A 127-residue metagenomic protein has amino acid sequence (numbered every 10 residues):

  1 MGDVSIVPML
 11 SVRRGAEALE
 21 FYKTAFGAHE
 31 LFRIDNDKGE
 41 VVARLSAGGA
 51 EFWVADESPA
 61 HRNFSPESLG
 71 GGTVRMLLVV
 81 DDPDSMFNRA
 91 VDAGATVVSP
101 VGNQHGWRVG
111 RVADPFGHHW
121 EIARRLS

Functional and structural regions predicted by a protein language model:
M1-M9, L19-P115, A123-S127: Vicinal oxygen chelate
V12-R14: Conserved beta-strand-loop-alpha-helix junction that forms the acyl-donor binding cleft
